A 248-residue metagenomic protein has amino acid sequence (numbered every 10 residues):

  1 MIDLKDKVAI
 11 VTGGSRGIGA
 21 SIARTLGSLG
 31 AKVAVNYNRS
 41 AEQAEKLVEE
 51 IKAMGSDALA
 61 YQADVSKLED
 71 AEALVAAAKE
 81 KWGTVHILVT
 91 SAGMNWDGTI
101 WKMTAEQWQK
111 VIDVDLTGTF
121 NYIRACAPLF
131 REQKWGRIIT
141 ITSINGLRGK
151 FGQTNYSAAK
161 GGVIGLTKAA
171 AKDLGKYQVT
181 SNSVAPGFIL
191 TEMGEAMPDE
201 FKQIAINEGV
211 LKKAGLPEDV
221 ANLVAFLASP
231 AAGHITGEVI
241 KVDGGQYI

Functional and structural regions predicted by a protein language model:
V8, S15-R16: Conserved glycine-rich cofactor-binding loop
L29-K46: Conserved glycine-rich Rossmann-like NAD(P)H-binding loop of the short-chain dehydrogenase/reductase
W82, F120-I123, W135, L216-V242 (+1 more regions): C-terminal substrate-recognition "lid" of short-chain dehydrogenase/reductases
T99-I100, Q107-I112, I138, G194 (+2 more regions): Substrate-binding pocket helix/loop in short-chain dehydrogenase/reductase
I123, A159, T167: Active-site helix of classical SDR
P128, K172-K176, G233: Alpha-helical segment proximal to the catalytic Tyr-Lys
S143: Residue(s) in the substrate-gating loop at a strand-loop-helix junction that position the organic substrate next
